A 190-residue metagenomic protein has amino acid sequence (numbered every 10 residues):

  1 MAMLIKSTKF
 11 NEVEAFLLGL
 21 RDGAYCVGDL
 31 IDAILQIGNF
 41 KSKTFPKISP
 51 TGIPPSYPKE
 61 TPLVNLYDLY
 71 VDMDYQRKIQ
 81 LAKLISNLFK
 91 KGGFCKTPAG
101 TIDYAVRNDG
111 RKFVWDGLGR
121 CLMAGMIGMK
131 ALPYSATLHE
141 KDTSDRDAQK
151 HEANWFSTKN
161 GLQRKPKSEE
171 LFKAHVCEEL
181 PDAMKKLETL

Functional and structural regions predicted by a protein language model:
A2-W115, G119-M126, K130-H139: Short alpha-helix boundary/capping and kink motifs at helix termini
A136-L190: Amphipathic, charge-rich alpha-helical segments that serve as recognition/docking helices
